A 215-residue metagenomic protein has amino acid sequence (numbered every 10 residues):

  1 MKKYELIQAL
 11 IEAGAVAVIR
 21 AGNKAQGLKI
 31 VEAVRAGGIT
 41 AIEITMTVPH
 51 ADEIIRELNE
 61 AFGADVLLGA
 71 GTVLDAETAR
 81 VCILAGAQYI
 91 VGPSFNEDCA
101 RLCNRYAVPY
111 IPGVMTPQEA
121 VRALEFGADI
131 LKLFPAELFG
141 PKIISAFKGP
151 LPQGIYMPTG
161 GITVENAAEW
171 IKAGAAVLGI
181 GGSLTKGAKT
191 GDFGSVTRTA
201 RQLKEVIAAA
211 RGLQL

Functional and structural regions predicted by a protein language model:
M1-A85, R105, Q153, V164-E165 (+1 more regions): Conserved N-terminal beta1-alpha1 strand-loop-helix module at the mouth
A15-I19, I42-I44, L68-G71, I90-V91 (+4 more regions): Hydrophobic faces of well-ordered beta-strands that scaffold small-molecule active sites in alpha/beta enzyme cores
I30, D75-A85, Q118-F126, I162-L178: Catalytic cores of alpha/beta
E32, L68, R101, E125-F126 (+5 more regions): Mobile acidic interaction elements
G38, F62, G86, S94 (+6 more regions): Conserved functional loop/turn residues at catalytic and ligand-binding sites
M46-T47, V73, F95-N96, M115-T116 (+3 more regions): Short, ordered loop/turn segments at secondary-structure junctions
Y89, P93-L138: Histidine/lysine/aspartate-rich catalytic loop segments that bind and position anionic ligands
I90-C99, L133-G140, A173-V196: Glycine-rich phosphate-binding active-site loops on the catalytic face of alpha/beta enzymes
